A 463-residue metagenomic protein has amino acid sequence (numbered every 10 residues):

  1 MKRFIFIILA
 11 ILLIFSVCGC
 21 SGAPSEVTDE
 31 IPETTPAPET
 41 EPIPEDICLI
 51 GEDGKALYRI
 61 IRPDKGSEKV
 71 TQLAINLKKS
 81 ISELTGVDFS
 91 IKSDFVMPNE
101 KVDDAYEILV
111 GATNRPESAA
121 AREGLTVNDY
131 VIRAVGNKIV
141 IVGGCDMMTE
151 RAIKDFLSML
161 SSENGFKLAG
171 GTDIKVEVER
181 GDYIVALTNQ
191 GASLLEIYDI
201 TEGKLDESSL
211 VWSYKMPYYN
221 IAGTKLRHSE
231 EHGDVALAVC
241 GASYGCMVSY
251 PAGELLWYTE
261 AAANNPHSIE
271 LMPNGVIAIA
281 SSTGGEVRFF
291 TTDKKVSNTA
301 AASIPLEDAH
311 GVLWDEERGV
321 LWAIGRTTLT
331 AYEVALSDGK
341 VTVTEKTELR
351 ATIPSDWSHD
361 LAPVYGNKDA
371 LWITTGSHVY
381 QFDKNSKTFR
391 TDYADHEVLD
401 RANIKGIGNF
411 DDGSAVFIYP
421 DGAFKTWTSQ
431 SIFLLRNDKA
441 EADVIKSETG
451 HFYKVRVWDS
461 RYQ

Functional and structural regions predicted by a protein language model:
F15-T35: Sec-dependent signal peptide cleavage junction
P32, P36-R180: Solvent-exposed alpha-helical segments and adjacent loops that form catalytic or protein-interaction surfaces
G181-Y183, H232-V235, N274-V276, E317-G319 (+2 more regions): Short coil/turn segments that connect the beta-strands within blades of beta-propeller domains
V185-G191, L237-A242, A278-T283, L321-T327 (+3 more regions): Conserved beta-strand positions in repeat-built beta-propeller and related beta-rich domains
D199-L205, T291-V296, E333-T342, D383-Y393: Short loop/turn segments immediately following beta-strands, especially the blade-tip and inter-blade linker loops
T201-A222, E254-A262, N298-A302, T344-A351 (+2 more regions): Aromatic (tryptophan-biased) beta-strands that constitute blades/sheets of beta-rich domains
S208-E270: Blade-loop segments of beta-propeller domains
P217-S229, A263-M272, L306-W314, I353-G366 (+2 more regions): Repeated scaffold domains used in trafficking and secretory/extracellular systems, primarily beta-propellers
